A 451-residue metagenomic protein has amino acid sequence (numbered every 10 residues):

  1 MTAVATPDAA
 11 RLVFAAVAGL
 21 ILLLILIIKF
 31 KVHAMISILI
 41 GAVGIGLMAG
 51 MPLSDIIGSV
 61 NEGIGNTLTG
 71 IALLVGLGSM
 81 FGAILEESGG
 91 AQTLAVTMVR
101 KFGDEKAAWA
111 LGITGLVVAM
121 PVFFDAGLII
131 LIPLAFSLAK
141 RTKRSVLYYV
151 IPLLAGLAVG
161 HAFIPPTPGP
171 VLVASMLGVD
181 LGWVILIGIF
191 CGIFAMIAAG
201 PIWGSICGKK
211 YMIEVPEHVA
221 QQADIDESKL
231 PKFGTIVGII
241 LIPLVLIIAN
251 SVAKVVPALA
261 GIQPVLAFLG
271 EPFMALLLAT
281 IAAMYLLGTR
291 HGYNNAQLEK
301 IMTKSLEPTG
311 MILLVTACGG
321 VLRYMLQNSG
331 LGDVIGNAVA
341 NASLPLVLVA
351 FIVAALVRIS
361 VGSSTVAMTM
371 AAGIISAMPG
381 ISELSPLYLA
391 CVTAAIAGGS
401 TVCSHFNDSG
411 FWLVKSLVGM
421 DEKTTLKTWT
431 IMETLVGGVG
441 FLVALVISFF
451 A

Functional and structural regions predicted by a protein language model:
T2-A10, L186-K300: Long, contiguous bundles of hydrophobic transmembrane helices that form the permeation core of multi-pass
A10-F14, L53, G65-I71, M98-I113 (+5 more regions): Membrane-interfacial loop-to-helix junctions in multi-pass transporters
A15-I27, L39-M48, V75-M80, G115-V118 (+7 more regions): Hydrophobic core segments of alpha-helical transmembrane domains in multi-pass membrane transport and ion-translocation
I36-L39, V43, S59-Q92, F268-G330: Core transmembrane alpha-helical segments of multi-pass membrane transporters/permeases
A72-G78, K101-L134, L313-G319, A342-M378 (+2 more regions): Hydrophobic alpha-helical transmembrane segments of multi-pass integral membrane proteins, predominantly secondary
V75, D104-M120, K143-A162, D180-F194 (+2 more regions): Alpha-helical transmembrane segments of multi-pass membrane proteins
F102-E105, G192, L346-A451: C-terminal transmembrane helix pair
S137-L244, G410-I447: Membrane-core helix-loop-helix motifs of multi-pass transport proteins
